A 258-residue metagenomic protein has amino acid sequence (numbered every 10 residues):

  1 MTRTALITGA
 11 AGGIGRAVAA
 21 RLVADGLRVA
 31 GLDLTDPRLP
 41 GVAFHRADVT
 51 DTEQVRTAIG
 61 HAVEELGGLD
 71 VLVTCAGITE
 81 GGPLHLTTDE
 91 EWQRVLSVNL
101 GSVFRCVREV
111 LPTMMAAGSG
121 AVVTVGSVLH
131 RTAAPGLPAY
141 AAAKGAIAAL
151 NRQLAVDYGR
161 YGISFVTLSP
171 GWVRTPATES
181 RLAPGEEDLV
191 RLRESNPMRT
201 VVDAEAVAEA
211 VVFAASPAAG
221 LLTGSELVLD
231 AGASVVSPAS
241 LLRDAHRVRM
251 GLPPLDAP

Functional and structural regions predicted by a protein language model:
P83-L84, E91-Q93, L192: Substrate-binding pocket helix/loop in short-chain dehydrogenase/reductase
H85, T132-P138, R160, R199 (+1 more regions): Active-site loop immediately N-terminal to the catalytic Tyr-X3-Lys motif of short-chain dehydrogenase/reductase
V107, A143, N151: Active-site helix of classical SDR
P112, V156-D157, G220: Alpha-helical segment proximal to the catalytic Tyr-Lys
S127: Residue(s) in the substrate-gating loop at a strand-loop-helix junction that position the organic substrate next
G159, S164, L222-G224: Short, small/polar-rich loop/turn modules that mediate ligand/substrate recognition or access, typified
G220-S234: Short-chain dehydrogenase/reductase
